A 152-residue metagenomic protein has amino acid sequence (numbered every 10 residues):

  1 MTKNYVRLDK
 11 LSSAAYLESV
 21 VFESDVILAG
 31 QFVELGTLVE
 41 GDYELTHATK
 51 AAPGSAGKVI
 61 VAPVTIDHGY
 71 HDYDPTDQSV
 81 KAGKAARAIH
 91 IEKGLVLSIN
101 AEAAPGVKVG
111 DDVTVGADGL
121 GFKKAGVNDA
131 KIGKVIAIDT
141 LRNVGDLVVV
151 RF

Functional and structural regions predicted by a protein language model:
M1-F152: Glycine-anchored, exposed beta-strand/edge motif detector
